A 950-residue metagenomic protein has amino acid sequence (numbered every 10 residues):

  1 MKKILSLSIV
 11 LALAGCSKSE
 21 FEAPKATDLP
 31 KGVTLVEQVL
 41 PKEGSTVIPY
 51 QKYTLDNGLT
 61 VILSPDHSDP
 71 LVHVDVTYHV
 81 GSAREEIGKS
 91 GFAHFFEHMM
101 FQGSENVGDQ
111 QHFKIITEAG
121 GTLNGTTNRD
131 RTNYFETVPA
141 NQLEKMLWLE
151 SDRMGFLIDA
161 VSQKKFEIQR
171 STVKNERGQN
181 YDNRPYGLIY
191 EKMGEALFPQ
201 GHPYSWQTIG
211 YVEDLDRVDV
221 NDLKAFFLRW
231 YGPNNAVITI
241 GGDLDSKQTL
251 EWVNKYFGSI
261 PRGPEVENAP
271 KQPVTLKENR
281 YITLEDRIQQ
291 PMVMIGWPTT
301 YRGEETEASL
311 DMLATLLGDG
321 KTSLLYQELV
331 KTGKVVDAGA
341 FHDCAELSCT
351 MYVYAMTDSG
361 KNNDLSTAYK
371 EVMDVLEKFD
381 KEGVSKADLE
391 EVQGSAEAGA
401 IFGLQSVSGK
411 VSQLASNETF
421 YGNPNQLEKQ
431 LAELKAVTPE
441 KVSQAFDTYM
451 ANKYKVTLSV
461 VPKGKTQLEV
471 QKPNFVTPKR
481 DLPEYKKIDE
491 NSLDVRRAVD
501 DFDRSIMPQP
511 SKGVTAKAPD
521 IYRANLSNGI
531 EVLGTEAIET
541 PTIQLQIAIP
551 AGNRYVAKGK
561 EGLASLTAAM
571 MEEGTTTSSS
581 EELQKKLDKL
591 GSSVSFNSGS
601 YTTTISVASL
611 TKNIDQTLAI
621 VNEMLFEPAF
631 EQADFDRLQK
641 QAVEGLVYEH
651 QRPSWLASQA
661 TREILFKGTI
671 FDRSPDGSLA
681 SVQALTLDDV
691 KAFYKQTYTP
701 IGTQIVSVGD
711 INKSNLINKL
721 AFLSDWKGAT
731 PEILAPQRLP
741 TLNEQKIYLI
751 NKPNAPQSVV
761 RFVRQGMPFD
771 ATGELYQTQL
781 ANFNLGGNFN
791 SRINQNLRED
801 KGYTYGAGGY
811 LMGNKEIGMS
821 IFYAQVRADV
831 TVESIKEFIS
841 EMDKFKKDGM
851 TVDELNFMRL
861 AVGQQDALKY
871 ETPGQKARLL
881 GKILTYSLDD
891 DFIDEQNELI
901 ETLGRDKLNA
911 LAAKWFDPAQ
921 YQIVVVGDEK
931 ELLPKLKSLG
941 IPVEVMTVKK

Functional and structural regions predicted by a protein language model:
M1-S19: Gram-negative bacterial Sec-dependent N-terminal signal peptides
S17-V61, D245-E285, Q327, E428-A548 (+5 more regions): Proteolytic maturation boundary segments
S64, D69-E85, G91-F95, Q110-F156 (+16 more regions): M16 family metallopeptidases and their MPP-like homologs
M99-N106, G574-T576: Catalytic Zn2+-binding segment of zinc metalloproteases
E136, R170-S171, N175: Short, structured secondary-structure elements that scaffold catalytic or ligand/cofactor-binding regions
V173-N180, Q272-D286, V392-G403, S609-L610 (+3 more regions): Short, conserved secondary-structure transition motifs
